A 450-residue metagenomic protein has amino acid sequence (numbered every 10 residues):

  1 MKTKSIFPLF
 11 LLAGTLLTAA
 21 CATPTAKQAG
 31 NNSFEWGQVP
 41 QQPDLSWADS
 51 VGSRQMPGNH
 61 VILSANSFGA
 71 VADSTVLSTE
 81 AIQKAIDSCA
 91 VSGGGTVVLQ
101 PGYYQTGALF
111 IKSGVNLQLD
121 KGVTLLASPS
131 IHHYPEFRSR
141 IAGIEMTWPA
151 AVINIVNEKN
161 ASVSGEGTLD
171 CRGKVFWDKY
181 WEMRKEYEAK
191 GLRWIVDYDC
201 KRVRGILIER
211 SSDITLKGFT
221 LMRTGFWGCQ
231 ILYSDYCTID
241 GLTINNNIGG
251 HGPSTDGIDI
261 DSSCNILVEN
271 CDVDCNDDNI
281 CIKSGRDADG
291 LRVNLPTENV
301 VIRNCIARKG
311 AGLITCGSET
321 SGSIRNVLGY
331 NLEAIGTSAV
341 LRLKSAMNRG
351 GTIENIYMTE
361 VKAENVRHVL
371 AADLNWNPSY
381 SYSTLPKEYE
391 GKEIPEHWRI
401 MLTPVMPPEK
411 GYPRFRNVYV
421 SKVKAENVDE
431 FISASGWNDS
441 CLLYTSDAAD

Functional and structural regions predicted by a protein language model:
K2-P8, T15-N116, D120-R210, K217 (+5 more regions): Extracellular "leader-to-stem" segments immediately downstream of a signal peptide or signal-anchor in secreted/lumenal
L9-L12, T445: Generic detector of N-terminal low-structure segments
V76-T79, P296, R414: Electropositive phosphate-/nucleotide-binding environments in soluble metabolic enzymes
A108-I111, T124, S128-P129, A151-V156 (+10 more regions): Glycine-rich beta-solenoid repeat tracts in large extracellular/virion proteins
K121-G122, K159-T168, S212-R223, D235-G249 (+9 more regions): Right-handed parallel beta-helix
N348-E426, E430: C-terminal structural cap/anchor segments
A425, D439-S440: Edge/loop elements at the starts and ends of beta-strands within beta-rich repeat scaffolds
Y444-D450: Conserved small/polar residues in nucleotide/adenosyl-binding loops
